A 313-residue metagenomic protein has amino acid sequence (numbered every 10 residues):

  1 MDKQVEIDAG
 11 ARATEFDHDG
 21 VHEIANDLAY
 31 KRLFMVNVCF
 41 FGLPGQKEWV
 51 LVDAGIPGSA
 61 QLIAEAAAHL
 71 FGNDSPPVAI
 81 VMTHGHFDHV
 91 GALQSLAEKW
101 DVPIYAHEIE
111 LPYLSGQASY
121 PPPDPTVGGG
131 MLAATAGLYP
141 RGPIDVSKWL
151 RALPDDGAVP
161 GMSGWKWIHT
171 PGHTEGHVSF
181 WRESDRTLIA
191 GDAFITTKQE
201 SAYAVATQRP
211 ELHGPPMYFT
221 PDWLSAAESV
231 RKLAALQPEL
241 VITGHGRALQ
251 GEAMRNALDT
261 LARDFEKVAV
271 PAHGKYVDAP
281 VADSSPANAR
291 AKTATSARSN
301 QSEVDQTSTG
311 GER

Functional and structural regions predicted by a protein language model:
D2, N256-A257, R263-R313: C-terminal regulatory/interaction regions
D2-A11, E110-H169, P216, T220-P221 (+1 more regions): Metallo-beta-lactamase
T14-F71, S179-G191, I195-T196: Conserved beta-strand hairpin/beta-sheet module of binuclear metal-dependent hydrolase folds, prominently
I24, K99-W100, Q237: Short, structured coil segments at secondary-structure junctions
V50-V52, V81, I104, T187-I189 (+1 more regions): Residue-level marker for buried hydrophobic side chains located in beta-strands that build the well-ordered beta-sheet
I56-G58, G164-P171, E175-A253, D264-F265: Metallo-beta-lactamase
G58-Q61, A68-R151, D155, T260-L261 (+1 more regions): Active-site HxH/HxHxD metal-binding segment of metal-dependent hydrolases
L70-S75, V159-S163, E183, L236: Glycine-rich phosphate-binding loop signature in dinucleotide/nucleotide-binding domains
